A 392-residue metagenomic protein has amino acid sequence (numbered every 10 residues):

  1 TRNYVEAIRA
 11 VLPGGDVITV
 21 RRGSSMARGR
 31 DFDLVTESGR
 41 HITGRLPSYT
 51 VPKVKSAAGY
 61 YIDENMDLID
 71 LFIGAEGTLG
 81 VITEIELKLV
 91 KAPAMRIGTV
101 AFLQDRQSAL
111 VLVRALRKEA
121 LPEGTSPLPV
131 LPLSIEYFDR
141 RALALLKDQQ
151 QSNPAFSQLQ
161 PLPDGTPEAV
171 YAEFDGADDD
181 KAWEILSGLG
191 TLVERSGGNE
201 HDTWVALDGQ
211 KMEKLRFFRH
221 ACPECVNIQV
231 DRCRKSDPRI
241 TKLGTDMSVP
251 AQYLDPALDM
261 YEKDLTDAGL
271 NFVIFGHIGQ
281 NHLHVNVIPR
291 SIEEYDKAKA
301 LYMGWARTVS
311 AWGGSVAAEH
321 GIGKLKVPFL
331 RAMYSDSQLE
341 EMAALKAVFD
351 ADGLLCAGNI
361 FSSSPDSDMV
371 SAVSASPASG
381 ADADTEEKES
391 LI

Functional and structural regions predicted by a protein language model:
T1-P122, A372-P377, D382-I392: FAD-binding subdomain of flavoenzyme oxidoreductases
G23, R140, G321: Short, ordered loop/turn segments at secondary-structure junctions
I73-A75, V81-G304, T308, W312: C-terminal substrate-recognition/cap domain of FAD-linked oxidoreductases
A206, V230, G321, A357-F361: Short coil/turn segments at secondary-structure boundaries
L207-Q210, I322-V327: Short, highly charged C-terminal tails/helix-capping segments
N286-E293, L325, F329-M333: Conserved PLP-binding active-site segment of the aspartate aminotransferase-like
W312-I322, A347, A351-L355: Alpha-helix capping/hinge segments and adjacent helical runs
V327-I392: Activity-critical C-terminal alpha-helical subdomain
